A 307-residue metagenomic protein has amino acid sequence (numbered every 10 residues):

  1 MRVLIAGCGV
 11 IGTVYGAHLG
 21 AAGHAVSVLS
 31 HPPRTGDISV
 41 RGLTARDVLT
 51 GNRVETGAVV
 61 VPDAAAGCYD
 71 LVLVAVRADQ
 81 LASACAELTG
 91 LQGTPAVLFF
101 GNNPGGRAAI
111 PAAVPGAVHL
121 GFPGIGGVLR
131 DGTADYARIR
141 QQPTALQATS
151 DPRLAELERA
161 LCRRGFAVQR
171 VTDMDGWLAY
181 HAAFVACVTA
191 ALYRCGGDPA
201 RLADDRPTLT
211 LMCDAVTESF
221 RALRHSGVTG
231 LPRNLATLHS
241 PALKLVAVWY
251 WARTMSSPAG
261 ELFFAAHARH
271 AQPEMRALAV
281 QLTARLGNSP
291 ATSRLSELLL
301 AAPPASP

Functional and structural regions predicted by a protein language model:
M1-G51: NAD(P)+-binding Rossmann beta1-loop-alpha1 motif at the extreme N-terminus of oxidoreductases
H24, F166, V228: Short phosphate-binding/catalytic loops that engage adenosine nucleotides
L43-V60, V185: N-terminal glycine-rich dinucleotide-binding loop that anchors FAD/FMN and/or NAD(P) in oxidoreductases
N52-A134: Rossmann-like NAD(P)(H) cofactor-binding subdomain of soluble oxidoreductases
N103-H181: Rossmann-fold dinucleotide-binding core
E156, A160, T210-H225, A277: A non-catalytic, amphipathic alpha-helix used as a structural packing/dimerization or gating element in enzyme scaffolds
D175-A203, P207-F220: Active-site-proximal catalytic alpha-helix in oxidoreductases
R224-P307: NAD(P)-dependent Rossmann-like dehydrogenase/reductase catalytic/cofactor-binding core
